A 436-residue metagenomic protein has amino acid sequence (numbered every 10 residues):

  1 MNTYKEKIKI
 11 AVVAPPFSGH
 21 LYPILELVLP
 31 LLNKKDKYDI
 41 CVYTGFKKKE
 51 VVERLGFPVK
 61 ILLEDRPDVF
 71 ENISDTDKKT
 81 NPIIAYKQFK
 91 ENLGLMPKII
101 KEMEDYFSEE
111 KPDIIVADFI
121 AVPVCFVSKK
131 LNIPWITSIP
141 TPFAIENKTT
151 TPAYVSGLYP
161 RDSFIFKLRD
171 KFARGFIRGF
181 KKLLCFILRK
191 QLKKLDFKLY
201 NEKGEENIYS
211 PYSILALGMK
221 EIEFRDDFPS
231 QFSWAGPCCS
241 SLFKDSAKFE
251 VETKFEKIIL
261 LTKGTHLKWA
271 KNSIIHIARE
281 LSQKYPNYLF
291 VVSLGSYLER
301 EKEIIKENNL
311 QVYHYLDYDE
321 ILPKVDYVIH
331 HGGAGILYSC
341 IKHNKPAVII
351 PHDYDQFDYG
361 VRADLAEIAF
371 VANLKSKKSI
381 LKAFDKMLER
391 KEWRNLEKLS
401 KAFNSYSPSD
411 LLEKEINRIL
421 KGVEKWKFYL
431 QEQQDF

Functional and structural regions predicted by a protein language model:
M1-N2, N201: A short, compositionally biased domain-edge/stem linker segment
N2-K171, H276, S282, N287-F436: Glycosyltransferase specificity loop/lid
L21, F243-K244, A270: Active-site-adjacent loop/helix micro-motif of nuclease/hydrolase catalytic cores
V52, L188, R225, K271 (+1 more regions): Short acidic, gly/pro-rich beta-turn/loop elements at beta-sheet edges and active-site/ligand-binding grooves
G175-I258, K263-H266, L294-Y297: A nucleotide-sugar donor-handling region in carbohydrate enzymes
L183, N272-S273, D358: Conserved active-site and cofactor/substrate-binding residues in soluble primary-metabolism enzymes
H266-R279: A conserved mid-protein helix/loop that constitutes part of the nucleotide-sugar donor-binding site
